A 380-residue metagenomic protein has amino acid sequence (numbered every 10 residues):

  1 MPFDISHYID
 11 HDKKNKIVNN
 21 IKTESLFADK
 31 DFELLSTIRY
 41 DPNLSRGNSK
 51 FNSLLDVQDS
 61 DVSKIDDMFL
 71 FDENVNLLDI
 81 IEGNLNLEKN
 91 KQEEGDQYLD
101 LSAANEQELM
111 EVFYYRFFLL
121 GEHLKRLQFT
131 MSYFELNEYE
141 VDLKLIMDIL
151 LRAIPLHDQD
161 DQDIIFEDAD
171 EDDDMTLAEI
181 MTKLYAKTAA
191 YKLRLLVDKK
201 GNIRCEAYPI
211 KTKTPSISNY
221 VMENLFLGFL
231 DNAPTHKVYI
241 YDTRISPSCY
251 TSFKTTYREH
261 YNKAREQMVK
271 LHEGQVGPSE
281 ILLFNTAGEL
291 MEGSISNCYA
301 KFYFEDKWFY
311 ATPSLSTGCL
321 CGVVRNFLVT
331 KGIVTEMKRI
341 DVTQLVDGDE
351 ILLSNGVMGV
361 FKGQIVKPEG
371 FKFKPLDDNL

Functional and structural regions predicted by a protein language model:
M1-L156, D160-D161, F166-K192, L196-L380: Helix-start/capping segments and mature chain N-termini
